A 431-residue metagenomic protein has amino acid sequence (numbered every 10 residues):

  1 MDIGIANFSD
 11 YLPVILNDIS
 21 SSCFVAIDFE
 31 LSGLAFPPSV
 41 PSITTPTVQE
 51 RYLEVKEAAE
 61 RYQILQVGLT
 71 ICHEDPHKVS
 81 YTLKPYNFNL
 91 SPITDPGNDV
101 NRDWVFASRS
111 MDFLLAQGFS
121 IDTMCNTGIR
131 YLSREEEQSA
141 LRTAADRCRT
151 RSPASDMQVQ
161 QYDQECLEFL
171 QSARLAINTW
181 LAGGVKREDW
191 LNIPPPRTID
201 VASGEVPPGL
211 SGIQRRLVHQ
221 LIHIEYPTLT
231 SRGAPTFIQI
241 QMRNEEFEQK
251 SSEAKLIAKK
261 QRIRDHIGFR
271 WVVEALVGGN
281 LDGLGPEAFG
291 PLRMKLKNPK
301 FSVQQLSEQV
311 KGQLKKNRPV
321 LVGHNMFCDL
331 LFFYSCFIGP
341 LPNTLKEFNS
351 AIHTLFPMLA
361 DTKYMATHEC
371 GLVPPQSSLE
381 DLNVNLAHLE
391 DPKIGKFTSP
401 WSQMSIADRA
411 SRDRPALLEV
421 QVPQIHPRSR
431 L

Functional and structural regions predicted by a protein language model:
I3-L65, T70: Entry/capping segment at the start of metal-dependent catalytic domains with acidic active-site entry clusters
G4, P37-V48, R61-L431: Metal-dependent phosphoesterase core characteristic of DEDDh/y 3'-5' exonuclease domains
